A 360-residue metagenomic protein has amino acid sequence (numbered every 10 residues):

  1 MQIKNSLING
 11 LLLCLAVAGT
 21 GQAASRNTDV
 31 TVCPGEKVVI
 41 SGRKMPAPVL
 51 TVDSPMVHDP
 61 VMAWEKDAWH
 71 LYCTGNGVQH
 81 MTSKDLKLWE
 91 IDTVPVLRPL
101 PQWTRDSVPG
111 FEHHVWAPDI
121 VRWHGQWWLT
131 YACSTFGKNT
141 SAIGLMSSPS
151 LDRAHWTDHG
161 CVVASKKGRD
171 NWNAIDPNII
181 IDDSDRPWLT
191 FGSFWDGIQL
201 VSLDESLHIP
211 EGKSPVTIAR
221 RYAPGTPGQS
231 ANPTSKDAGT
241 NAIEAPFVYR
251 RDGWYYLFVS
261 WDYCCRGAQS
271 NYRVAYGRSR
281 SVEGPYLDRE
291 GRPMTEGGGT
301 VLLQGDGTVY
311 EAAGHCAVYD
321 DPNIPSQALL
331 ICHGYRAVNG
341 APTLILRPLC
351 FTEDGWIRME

Functional and structural regions predicted by a protein language model:
M1-G10: Bacterial N-terminal signal peptides that target proteins for export
N9-A18: Bacterial N-terminal signal peptides
T20-Q22: Sec/Tat signal peptide C-region and signal peptidase I cleavage site
A24-E360: Carbohydrate-active catalytic/glycan-binding domains of CAZyme proteins, especially the secreted or lumenal ectodomains
